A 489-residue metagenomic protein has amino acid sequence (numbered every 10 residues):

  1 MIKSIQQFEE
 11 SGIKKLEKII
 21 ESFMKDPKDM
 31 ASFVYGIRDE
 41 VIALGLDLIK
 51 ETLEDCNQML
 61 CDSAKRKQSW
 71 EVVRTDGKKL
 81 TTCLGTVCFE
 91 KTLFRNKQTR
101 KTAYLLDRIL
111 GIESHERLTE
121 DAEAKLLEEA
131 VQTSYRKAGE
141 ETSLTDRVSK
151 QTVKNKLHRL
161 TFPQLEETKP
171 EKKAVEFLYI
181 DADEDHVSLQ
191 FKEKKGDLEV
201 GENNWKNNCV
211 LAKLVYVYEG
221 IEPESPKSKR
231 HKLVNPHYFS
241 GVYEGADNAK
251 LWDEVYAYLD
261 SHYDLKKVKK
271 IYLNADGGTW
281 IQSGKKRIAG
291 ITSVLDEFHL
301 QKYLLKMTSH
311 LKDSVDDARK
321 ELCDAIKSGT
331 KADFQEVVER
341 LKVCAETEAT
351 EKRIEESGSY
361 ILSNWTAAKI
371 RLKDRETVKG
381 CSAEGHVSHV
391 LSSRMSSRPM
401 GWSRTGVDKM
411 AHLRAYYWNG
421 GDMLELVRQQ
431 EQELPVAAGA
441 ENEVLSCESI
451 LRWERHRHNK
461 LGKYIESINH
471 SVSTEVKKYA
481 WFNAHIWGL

Functional and structural regions predicted by a protein language model:
M1-E51, F94-L489: Catalytic center-proximal scaffold of phosphoryl-transfer enzymes
I42, L46-S69: N-terminal accessory alpha/beta regions
C61-L80, A368, D374: Short acidic, Pro/Gly- and aromatic-enriched capping/linker segments at domain boundaries
R66, C83, K97-K101: Short Cys/His-rich metal-coordination motifs, predominantly Zn2+-binding knuckles/fingers
E71-V72, G85-E90: Short, flexible, mixed-charge glycine/proline-rich loop motifs that serve as phosphate/nucleic-acid-contacting
